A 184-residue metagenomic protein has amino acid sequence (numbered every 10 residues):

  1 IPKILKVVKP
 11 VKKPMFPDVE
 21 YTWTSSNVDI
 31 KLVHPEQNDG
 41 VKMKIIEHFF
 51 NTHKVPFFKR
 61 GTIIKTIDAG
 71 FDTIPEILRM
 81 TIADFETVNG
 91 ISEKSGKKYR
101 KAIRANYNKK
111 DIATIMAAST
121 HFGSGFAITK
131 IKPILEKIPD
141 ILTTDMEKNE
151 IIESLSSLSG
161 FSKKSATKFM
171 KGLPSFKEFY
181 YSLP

Functional and structural regions predicted by a protein language model:
I1-S175, S182: Structural signature for extended repeat/solenoid scaffolds and their inter-repeat hinge/linker regions, spanning
